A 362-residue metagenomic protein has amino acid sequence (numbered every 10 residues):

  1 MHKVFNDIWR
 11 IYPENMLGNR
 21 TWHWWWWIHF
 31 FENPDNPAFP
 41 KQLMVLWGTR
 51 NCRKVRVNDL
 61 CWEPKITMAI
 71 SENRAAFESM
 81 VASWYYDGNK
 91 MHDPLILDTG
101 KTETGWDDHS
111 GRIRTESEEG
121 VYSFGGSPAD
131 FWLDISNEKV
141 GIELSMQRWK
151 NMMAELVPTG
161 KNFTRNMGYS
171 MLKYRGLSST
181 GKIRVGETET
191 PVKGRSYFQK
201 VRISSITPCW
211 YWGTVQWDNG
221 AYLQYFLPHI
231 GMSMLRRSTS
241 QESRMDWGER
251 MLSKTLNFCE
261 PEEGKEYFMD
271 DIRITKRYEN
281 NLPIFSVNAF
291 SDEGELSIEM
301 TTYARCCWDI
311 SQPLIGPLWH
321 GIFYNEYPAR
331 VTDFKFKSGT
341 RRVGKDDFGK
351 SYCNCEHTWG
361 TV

Functional and structural regions predicted by a protein language model:
M1-V362: Structured soluble/peripheral alpha/beta segments that form catalytic or ligand/cofactor-binding pockets
